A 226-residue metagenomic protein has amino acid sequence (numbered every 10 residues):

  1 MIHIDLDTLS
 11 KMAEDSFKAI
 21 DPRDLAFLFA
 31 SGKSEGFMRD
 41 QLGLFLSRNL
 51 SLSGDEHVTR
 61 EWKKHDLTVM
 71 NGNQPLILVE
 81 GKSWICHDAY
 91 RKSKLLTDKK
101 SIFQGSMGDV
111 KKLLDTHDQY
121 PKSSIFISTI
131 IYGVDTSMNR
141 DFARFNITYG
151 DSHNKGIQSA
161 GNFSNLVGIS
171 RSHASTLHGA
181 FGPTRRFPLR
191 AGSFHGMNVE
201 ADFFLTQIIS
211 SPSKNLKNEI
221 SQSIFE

Functional and structural regions predicted by a protein language model:
M1-V58: Acidic-basic catalytic patches of nuclease active cores, encompassing PD-(D/E)XK and other metal-cofactor nuclease
I2-K11, D98-K111, D202, I208-E226: Ampiphathic alpha-helical segments that act as solvent-exposed interaction surfaces
A13-I20, L42, L46-L50, V110-Y120 (+2 more regions): Hydrophobic, Leu/Ile/Phe/Ala-enriched alpha-helical segments that form helix-helix packing faces
K33, F37, Q41, W62 (+2 more regions): Short, well-structured alpha-helical interface segments that form or flank functional binding sites
G54-V69: Long, charged, glycine-rich C-terminal linkers/tails
L67-V69, N73-A89: Conserved catalytic cores of phosphodiester-cleaving nucleases, focusing on short active-site segments
S83-R144: Catalytic cores of nucleic-acid endonucleases
R140-E226: Non-catalytic C-terminal interaction segments of nucleic acid-processing enzymes
